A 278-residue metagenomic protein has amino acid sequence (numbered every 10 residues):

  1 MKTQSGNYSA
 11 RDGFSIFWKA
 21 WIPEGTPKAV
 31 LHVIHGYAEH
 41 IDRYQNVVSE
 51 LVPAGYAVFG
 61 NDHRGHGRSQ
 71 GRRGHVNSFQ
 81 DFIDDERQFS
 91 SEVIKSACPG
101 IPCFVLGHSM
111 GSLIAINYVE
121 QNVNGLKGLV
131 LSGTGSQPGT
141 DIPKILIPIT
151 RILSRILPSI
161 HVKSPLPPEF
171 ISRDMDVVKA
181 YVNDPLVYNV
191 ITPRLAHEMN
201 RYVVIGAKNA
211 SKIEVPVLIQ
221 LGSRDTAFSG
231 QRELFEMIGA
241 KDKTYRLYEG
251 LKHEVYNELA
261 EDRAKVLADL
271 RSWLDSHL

Functional and structural regions predicted by a protein language model:
M1-G25: N-terminal cap/lid segment of alpha/beta-hydrolase-fold proteins
K28-G36: Short beta-strand element of the alpha/beta-hydrolase
A38-I41, G67-A97, A264-V266: Catalytic nucleophile-loop/oxyanion-hole region of alpha/beta-hydrolase and closely related hydrolase-like folds
R43, V48-R72: Conserved alpha/beta-hydrolase
H108-T192: Alpha/beta-hydrolase-fold enzymes
I213, I219-L221: Short beta-strand/loop motif that positions the catalytic acidic residue of the alpha/beta-hydrolase fold
T226-Q231: Conserved alpha/beta-hydrolase "acid-adjacent" motif
T244-L278: Catalytic active-site module of serine/aspartate enzymes centered on a nucleophile-bearing elbow/loop
